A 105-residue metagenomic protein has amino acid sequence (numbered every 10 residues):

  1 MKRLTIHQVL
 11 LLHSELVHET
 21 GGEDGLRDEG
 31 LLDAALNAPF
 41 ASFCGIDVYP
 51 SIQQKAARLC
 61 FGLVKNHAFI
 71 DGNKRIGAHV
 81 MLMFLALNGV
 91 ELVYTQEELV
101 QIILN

Functional and structural regions predicted by a protein language model:
M1-N105: FIC/Doc superfamily catalytic core
